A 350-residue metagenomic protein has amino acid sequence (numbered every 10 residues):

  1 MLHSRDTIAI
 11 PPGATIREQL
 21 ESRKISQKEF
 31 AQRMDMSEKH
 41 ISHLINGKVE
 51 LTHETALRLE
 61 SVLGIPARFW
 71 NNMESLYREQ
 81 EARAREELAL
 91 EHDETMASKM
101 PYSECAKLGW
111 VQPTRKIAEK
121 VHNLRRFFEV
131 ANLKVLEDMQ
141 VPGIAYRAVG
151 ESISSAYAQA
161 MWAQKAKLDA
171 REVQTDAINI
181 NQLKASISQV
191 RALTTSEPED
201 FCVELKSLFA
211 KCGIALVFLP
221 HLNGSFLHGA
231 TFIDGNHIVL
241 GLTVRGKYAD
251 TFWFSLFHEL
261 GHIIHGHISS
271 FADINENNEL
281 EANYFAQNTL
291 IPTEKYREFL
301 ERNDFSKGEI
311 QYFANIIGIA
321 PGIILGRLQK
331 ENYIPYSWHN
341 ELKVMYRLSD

Functional and structural regions predicted by a protein language model:
L2-D350: Active-site hotspot residues in diverse enzymes, especially metal/ion-binding acidic/histidine motifs
